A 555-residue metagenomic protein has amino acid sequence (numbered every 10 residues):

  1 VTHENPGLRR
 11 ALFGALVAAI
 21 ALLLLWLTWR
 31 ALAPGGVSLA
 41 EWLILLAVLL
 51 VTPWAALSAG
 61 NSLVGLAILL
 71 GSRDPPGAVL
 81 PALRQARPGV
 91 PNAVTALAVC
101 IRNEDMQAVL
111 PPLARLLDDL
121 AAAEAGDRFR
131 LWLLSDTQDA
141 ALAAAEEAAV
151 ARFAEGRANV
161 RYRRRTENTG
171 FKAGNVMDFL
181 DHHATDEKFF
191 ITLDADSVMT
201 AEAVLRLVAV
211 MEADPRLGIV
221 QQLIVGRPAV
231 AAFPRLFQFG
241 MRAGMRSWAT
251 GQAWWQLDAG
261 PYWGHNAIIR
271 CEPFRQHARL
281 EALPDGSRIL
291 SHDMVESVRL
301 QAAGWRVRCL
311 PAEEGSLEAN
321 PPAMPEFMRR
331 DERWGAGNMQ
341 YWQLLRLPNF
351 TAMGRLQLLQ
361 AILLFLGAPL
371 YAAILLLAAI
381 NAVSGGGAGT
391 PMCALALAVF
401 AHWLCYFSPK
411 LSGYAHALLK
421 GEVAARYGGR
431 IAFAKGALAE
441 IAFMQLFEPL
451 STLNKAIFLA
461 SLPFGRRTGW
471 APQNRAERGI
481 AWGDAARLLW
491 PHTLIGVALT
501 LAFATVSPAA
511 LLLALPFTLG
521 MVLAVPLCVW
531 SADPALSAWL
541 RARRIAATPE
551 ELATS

Functional and structural regions predicted by a protein language model:
V1-V17, A33-W42, G71, P75-L80 (+4 more regions): Basic/Trp-rich segment in TM-proximal cytosolic loops or flexible interdomain/linker regions
E4-L110: N-proximal low-complexity "stem/linker" segments adjacent to membrane-targeting elements
E41, P111-P112, T192, L205 (+9 more regions): Composition- and surface-driven signal marking solvent-exposed, interaction-prone regions in large proteins
L45-I68, L404-F407, A514-D533: Alpha-helical membrane-embedded segments
G60-L63, A67-L347: Internal catalytic domains of large membrane-associated glycosyltransferases
S62-V79, L419-E422, V529-L540: Transmembrane-cytosolic junction motif
L80-N103, A434-F447, I480-A485, V529-S555: Cytosolic juxtamembrane regulatory segments of multi-pass membrane proteins
N474, W482-S555: C-terminal amphipathic alpha-helical interaction region
